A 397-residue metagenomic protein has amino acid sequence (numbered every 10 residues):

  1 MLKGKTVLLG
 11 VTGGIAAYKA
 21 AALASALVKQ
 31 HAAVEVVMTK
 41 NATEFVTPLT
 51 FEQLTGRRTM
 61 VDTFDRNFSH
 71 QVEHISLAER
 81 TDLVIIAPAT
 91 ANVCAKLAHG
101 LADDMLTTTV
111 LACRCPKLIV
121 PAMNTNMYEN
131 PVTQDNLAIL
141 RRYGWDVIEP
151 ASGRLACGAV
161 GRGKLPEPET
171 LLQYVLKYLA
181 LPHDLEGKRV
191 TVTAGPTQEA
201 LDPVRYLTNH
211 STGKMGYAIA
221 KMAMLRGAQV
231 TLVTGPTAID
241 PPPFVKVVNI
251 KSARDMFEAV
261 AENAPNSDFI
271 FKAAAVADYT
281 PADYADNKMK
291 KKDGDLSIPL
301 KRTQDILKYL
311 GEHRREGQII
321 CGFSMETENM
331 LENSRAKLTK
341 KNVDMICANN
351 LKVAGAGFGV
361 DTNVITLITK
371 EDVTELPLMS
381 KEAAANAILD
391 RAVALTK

Functional and structural regions predicted by a protein language model:
M1-I119, N124-K397: A cross-family phosphate/adenosyl-ligand binding-site feature
